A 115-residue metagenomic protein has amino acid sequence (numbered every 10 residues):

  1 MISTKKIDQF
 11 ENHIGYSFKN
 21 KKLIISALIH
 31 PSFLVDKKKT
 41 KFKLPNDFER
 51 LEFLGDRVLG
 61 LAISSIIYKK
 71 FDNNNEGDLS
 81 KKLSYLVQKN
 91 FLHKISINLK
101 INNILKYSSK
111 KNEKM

Functional and structural regions predicted by a protein language model:
I2-M115: RNase III-family endoribonuclease catalytic core
